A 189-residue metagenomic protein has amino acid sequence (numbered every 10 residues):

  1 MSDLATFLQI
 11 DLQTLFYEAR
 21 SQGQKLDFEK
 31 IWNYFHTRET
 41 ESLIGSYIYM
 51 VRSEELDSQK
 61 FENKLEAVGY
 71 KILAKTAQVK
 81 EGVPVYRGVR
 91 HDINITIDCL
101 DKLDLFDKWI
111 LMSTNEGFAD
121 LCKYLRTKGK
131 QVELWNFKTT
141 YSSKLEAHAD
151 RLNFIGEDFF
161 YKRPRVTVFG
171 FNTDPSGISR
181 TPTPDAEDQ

Functional and structural regions predicted by a protein language model:
M1-R90, Q131-E133, T139-Y141: Domain-level signal for Mg2+-assisted phosphodiester chemistry and nucleotide/NA-binding surfaces in nucleic-acid
L56-D188: Nuclease catalytic cores that cleave nucleic-acid phosphodiester bonds, predominantly acidic two-metal-ion
